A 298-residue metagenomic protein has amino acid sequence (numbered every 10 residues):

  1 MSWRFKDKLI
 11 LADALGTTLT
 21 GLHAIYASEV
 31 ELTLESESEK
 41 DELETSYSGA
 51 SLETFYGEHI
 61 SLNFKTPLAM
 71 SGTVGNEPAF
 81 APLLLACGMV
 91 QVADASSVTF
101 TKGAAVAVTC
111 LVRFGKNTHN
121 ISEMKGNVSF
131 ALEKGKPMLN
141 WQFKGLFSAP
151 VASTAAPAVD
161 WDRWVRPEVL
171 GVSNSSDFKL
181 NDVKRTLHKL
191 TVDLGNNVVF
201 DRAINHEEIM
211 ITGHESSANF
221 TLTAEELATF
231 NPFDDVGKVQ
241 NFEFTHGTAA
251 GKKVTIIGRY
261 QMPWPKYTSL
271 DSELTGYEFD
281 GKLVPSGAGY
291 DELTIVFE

Functional and structural regions predicted by a protein language model:
M1-E298: Signature of extracytoplasmic/envelope-associated structural regions
